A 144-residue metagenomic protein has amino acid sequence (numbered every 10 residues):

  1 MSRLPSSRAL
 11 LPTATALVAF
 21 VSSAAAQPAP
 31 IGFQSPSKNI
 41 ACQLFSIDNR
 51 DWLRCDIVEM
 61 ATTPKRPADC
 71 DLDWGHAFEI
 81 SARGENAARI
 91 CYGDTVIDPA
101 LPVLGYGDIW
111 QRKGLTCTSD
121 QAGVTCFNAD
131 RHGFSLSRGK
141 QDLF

Functional and structural regions predicted by a protein language model:
S2-T13: Bacterial N-terminal signal peptides that target proteins for export
P12-V21: Bacterial N-terminal signal peptides
S22-Q27: Sec/Tat signal peptide C-region and signal peptidase I cleavage site
P28-N39, Y106-R112, T116: Extracellular glycan-recognition/adhesion modules and their associated mucin-like linkers
A29-C70: N-terminal secretory signal peptides
R54-L104, L136-F144: A low-complexity, Ser/Thr/Gly/Pro-enriched, surface-exposed linker/loop concept that marks segments flanking
G93-F127: Acidic, glycine-rich flexible loop segments
T118, T125-F144: Extracellular glycan/ECM-engagement signal in secreted proteins
